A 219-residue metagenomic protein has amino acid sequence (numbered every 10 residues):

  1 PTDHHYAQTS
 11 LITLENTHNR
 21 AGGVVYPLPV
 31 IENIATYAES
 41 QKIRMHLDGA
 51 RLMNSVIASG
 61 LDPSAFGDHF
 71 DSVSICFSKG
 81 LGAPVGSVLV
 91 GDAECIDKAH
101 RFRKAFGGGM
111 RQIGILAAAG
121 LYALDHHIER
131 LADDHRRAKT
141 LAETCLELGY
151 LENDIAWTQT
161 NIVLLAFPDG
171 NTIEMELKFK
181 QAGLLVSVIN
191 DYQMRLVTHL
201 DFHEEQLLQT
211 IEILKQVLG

Functional and structural regions predicted by a protein language model:
P1-D169, I173-A182, V186-D201, T210-L218: Conserved PLP-enzyme active-site core in the AAT-like
E205: Phosphate-binding glycine-rich loop
